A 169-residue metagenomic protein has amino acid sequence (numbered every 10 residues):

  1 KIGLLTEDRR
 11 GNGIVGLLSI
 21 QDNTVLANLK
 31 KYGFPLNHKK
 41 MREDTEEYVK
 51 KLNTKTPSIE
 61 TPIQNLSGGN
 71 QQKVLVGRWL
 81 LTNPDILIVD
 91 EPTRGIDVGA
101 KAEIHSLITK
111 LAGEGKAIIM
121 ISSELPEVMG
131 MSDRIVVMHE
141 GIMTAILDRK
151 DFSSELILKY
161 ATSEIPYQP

Functional and structural regions predicted by a protein language model:
K1-P169: Glycine-rich phosphate-binding loops of nucleotide-dependent enzymes
